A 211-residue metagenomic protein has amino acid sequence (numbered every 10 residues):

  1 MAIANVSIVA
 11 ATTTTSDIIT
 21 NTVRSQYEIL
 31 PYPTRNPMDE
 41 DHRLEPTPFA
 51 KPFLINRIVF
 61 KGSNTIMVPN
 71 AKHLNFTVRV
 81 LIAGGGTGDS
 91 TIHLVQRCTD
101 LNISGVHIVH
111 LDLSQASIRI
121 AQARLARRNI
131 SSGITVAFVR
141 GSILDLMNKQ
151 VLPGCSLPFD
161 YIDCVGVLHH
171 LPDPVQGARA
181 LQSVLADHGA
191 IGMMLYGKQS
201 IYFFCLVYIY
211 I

Functional and structural regions predicted by a protein language model:
T87-S104: Conserved SAM-binding loop of SAM-dependent methyltransferases across substrates and taxa, primarily the Class I
H107-D112: Conserved SAM-binding motif I beta-strand of class I
A121-Q122: Conserved SAM-binding loop
I130-L146: Conserved SAM-binding strand-loop segment of SAM-dependent methyltransferases
M147-I162: A short acidic, Gly/Pro-enriched loop at the edge of an enzyme's catalytic core that lines a small-molecule cofactor
D160-D173: A short SAM/SAH-binding and catalytic strip from SAM-dependent methyltransferases
V175-D187: A short glycine-rich, Lys/Arg-flanked "PGG" loop and its adjoining helix->strand segment in the class I
A190-I211: Conserved class I S-adenosyl-L-methionine
